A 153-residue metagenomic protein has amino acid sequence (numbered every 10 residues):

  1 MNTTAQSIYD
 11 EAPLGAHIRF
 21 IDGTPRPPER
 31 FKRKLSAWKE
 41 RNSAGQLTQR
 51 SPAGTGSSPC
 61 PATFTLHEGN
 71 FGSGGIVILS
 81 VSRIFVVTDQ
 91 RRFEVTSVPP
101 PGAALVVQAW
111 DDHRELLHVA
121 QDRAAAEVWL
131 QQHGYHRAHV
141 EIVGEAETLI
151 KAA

Functional and structural regions predicted by a protein language model:
P25, F31-S82: Basic/aromatic-rich interaction segments and small domains that mediate binding to polyanionic partners
V77-S80, V119-A138: A short, charged, amphipathic alpha-helix used as a generic interaction element across diverse proteins
L79-P99: Short, structured interface segments
S97-H113: Short aromatic-glycine-(Arg/Gly/Cys) micro-motifs in beta-strand/loop hairpins
H136-A153: Short, mixed-charge low-complexity intrinsically disordered segments
